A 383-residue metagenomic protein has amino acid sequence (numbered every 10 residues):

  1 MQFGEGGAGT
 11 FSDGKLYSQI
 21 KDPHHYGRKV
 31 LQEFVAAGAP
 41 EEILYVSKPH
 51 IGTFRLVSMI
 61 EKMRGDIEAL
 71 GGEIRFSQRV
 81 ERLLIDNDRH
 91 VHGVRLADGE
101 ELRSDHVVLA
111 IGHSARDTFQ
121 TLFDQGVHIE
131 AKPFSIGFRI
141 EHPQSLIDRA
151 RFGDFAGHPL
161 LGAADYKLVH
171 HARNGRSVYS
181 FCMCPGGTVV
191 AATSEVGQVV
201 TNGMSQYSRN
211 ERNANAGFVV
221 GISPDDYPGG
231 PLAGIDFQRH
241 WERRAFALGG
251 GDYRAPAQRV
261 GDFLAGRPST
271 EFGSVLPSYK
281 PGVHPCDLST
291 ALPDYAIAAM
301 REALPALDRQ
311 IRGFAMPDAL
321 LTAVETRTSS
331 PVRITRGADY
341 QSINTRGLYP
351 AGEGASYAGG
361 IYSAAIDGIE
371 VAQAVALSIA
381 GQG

Functional and structural regions predicted by a protein language model:
M1-F11, K15, Q19-E33, A37-G383: Residues forming the flavin
